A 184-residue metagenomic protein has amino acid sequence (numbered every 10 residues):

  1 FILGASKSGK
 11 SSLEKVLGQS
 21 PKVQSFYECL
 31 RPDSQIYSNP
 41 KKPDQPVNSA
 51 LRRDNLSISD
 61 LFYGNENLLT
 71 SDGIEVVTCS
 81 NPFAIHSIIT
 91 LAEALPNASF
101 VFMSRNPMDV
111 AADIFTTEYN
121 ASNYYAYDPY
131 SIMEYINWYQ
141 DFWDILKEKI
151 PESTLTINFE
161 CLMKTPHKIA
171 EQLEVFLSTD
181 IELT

Functional and structural regions predicted by a protein language model:
F1-L61: PAPS-dependent sulfotransferase catalytic core
V23, L30-P32, Y37-D44, D72-T184: PAPS-dependent sulfotransferase catalytic domain
F62-Y63, Y139: Hydrophobic residues within well-ordered alpha-helices
L68-L69: Conserved motor-coupling elements within RecA-like helicase/translocase cores
